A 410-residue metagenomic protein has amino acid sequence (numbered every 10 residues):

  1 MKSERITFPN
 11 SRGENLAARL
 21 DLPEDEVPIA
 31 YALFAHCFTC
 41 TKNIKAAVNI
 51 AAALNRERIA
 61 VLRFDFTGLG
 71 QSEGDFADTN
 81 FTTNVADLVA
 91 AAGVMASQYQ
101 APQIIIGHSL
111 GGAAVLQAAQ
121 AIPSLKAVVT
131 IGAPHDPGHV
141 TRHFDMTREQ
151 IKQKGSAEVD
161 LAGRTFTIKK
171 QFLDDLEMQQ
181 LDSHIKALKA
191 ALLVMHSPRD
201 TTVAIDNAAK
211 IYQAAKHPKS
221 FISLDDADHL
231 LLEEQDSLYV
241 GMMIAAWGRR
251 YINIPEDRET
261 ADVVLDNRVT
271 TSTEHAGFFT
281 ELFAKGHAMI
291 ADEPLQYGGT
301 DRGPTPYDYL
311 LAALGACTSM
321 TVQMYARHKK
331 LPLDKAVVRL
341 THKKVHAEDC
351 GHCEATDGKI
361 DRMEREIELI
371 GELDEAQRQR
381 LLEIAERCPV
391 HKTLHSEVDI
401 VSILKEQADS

Functional and structural regions predicted by a protein language model:
M1-E26: N-terminal cap/lid segment of alpha/beta-hydrolase-fold proteins
T39-A51, D206: The serine-hydrolase catalytic nucleophile loop
K42, L69-Q100: Catalytic nucleophile-loop/oxyanion-hole region of alpha/beta-hydrolase and closely related hydrolase-like folds
A47, A190, A204-Q213: Short alpha-helix in the alpha/beta-hydrolase fold that links the catalytic acid
A51-E73: Conserved alpha/beta-hydrolase
P123-Q171: Hydrolase active-site cap/lid region
L188, V194-H196, D200: Short beta-strand/loop motif that positions the catalytic acidic residue of the alpha/beta-hydrolase fold
D236-A312, Q323-S410: Extended beta-strand/beta-hairpin segments
